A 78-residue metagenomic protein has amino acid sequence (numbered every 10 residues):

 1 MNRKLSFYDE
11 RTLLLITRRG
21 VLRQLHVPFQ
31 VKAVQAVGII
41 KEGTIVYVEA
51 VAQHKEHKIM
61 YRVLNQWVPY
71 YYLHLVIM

Functional and structural regions predicted by a protein language model:
M1-A36: Mixed-charge, Lys/Arg-rich low-complexity intrinsically disordered regions
V21-R23, A50-Q53: Short, exposed beta-strand/loop patches in secreted or surface proteins that constitute
H26, K41-G43, E56: Short connector loops at helix/strand junctions that flank enzyme active sites, especially segments positioning acidic
A33-G38, V63-W67: Short acidic, glycine-rich loop/turn motifs
A36-G38, V51-H54: Short polar/acidic secondary-structure junctions
K41-V51: Conserved beta-strand/loop element in small beta-rich adapter and peptidoglycan-binding domains
E56-R62: Short aromatic-glycine-enriched beta-strand elements
Q66-I77: A short macromolecule-binding patch
